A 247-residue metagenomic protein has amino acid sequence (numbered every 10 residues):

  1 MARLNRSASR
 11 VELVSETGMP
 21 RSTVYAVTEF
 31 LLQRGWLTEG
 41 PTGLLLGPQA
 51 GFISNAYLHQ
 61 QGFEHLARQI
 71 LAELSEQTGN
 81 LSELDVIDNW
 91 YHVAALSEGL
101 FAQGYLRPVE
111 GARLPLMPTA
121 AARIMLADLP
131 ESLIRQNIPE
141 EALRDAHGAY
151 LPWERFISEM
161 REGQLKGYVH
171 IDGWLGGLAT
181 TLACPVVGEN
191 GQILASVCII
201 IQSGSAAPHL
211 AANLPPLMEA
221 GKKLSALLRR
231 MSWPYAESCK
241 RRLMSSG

Functional and structural regions predicted by a protein language model:
M1-Q60, E64, K222-A226, R230: N-terminal helix-turn-helix
G43, G47, Q60, E64 (+6 more regions): Short, structured helix-loop boundary elements
L45-E140: Amphipathic alpha-helical effector-binding/dimerization core of metabolite-sensing transcriptional regulators
L66-L74, I138-A183, L227: Short, basic/aromatic recognition patches
S97-G99, W174, C198: Short clusters of small/polar residues that mark proteolytic maturation junctions
W153, E159, K166, G177-A179 (+1 more regions): Juxtadomain coupling helices with adjacent low-complexity linkers
V186-E189: Sensor-regulatory modules in signal-transduction proteins
